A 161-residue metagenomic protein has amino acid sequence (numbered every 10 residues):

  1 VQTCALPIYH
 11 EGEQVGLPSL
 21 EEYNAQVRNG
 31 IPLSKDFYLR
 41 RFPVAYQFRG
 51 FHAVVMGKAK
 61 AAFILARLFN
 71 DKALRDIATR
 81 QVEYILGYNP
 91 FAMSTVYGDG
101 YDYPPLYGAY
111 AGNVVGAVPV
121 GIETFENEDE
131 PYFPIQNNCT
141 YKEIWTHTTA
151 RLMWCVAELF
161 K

Functional and structural regions predicted by a protein language model:
V1, P7-K161: Aromatic (Trp/Tyr) and acidic
